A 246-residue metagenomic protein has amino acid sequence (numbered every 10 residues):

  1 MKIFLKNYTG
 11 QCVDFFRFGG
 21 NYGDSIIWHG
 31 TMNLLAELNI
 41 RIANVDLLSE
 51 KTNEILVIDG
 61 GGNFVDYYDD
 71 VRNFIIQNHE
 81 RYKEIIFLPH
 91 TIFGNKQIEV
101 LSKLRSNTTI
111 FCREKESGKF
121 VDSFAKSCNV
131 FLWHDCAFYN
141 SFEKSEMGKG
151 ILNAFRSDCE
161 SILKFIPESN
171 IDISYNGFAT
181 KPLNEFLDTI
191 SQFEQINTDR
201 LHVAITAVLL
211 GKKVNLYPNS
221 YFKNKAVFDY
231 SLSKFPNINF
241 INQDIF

Functional and structural regions predicted by a protein language model:
M1-F246: Active-site anion-handling motifs in enzyme catalytic cores
